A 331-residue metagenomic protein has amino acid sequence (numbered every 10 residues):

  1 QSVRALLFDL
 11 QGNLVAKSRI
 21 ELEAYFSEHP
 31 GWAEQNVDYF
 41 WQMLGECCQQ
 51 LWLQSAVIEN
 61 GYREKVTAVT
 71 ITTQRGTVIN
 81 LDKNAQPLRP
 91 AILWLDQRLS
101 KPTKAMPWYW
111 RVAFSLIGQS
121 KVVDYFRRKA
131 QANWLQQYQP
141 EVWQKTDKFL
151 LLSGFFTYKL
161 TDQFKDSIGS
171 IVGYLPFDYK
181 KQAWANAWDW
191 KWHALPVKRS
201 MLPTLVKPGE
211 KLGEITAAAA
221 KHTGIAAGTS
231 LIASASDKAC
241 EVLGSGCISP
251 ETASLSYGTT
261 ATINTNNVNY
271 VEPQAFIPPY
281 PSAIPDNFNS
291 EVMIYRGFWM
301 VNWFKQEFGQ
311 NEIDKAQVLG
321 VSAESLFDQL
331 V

Functional and structural regions predicted by a protein language model:
Q1-P90, K145, K221, I225-S230: N-terminal glycine/serine-rich phosphate-binding loop of ATP-dependent small-molecule kinases, especially carbohydrate
L10, P107-K121, R127-K165, L175-P196 (+1 more regions): Active-site core segments that coordinate phosphate-bearing ligands/cofactors across diverse enzyme families
I20, I92-L99, I171-V172, T259-A261: Short, acidic/turn-prone active-site loops that include or flank metal/cofactor- and phosphate-binding residues
S27-W32, R89-I92, P279-E291: Short beta-alpha connecting loops at secondary-structure transitions that line or flank enzyme active sites
A56-W94, S120-F126, T157-F177, T204-G209: Short beta-strand-loop/turn "lid" adjacent to the catalytic site in phosphate-handling enzymes
T77, P102-A105, V242-L243: Pocket-flanking alpha-helical
I92, D96-V112: Short alpha-helix plus adjacent loop in nuclease-associated cores
